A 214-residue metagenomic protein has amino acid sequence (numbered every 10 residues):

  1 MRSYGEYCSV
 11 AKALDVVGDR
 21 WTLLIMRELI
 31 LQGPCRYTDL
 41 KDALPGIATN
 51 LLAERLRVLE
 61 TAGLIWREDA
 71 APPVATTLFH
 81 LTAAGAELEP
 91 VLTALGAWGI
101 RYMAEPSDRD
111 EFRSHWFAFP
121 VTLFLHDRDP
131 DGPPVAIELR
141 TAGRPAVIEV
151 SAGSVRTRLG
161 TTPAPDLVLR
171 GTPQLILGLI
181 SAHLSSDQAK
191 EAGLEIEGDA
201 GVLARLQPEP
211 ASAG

Functional and structural regions predicted by a protein language model:
M1-E6: N-terminal intrinsically disordered/low-complexity leader segments
C8-I47: N-terminal helix-turn-helix DNA-binding core of bacterial DNA-binding proteins
G18, A71-A94: Basic, amphipathic "hinge/linker" alpha-helix immediately C-terminal to the N-terminal HTH DNA-binding motif
L52-A62: Basic amphipathic alpha-helical segments that dock to polyanions
A84-V147, A200-G214: Acidic, aliphatic-rich amphipathic alpha-helical segments
T162-G214: C-terminal interaction segments
